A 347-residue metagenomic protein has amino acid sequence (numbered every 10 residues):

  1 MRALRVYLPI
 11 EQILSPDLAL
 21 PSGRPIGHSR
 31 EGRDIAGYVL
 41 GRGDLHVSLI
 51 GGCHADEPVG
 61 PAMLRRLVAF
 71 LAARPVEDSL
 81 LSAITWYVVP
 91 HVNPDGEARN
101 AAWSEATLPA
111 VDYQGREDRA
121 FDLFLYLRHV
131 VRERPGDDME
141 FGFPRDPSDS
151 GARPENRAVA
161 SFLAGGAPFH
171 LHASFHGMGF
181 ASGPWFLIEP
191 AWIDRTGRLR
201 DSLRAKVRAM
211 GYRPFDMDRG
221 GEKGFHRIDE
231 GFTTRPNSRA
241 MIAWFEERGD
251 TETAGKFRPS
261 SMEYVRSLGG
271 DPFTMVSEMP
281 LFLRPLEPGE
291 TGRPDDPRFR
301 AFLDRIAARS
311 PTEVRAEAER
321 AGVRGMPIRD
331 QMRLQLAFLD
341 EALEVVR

Functional and structural regions predicted by a protein language model:
M1-I35: Short glycine- and acidic-rich boundary segments immediately preceding or forming the N-terminal edge of structured
M1-L8, P147, A152-A158, A164-F169 (+2 more regions): C-terminal accessory segments enriched in acidic
G23, G37, V88, D138 (+2 more regions): Conserved beta-strand scaffold positions in the cores of enzyme catalytic domains, especially in NTP/NDP-utilizing
A36-D44: Short beta-strand-to-loop junctions in surface cap/lid or active-site-entrance loops
D44, V59, A72-R200, R204: Active-site/substrate-binding loop(s) of hydrolase catalytic cores
H46-L49: Conserved beta-strand elements of the Class I
C53, V92, G177, M279-L281: Active-site metal-binding loops of divalent metal-dependent hydrolases
H54-A62: Di-metal (Zn2+ and/or Mg2+/Mn2+) metal-binding site signature of metallo-dependent hydrolases with the MBL/beta-CASP
